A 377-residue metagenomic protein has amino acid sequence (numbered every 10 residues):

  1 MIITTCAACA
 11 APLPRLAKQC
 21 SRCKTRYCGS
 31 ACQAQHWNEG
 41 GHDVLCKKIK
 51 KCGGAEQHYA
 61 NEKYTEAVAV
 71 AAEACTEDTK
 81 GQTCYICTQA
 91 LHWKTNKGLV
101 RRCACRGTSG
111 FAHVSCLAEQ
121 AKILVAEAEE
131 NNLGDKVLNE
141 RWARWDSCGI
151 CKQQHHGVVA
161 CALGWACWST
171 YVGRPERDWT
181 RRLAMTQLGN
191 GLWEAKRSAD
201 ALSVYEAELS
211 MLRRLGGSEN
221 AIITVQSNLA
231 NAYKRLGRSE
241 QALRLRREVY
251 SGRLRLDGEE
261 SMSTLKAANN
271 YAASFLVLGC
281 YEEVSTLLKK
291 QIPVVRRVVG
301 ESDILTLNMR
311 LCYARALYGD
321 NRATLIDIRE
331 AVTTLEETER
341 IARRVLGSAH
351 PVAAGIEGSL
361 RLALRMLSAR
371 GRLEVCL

Functional and structural regions predicted by a protein language model:
I2-K18, C75-R102, I150-A162: Small Cys/His zinc-coordinating "RING-like" fingers
I2-T5, L16, C23-K24, C28 (+8 more regions): Cysteine-rich, disulfide-stabilized extracellular repeat modules
T5, Q19, Y27-A31, H42-L45 (+4 more regions): The −1 position to Zn-ligating cysteines in a subset of zinc-ribbon hairpins
T5-A8, P12-K18, R22, D43-A60 (+2 more regions): Cys/His-rich compact domains and repeats that use clustered cysteines and histidines to build disulfide
A10, K24, Q33, K47-K50 (+4 more regions): Cys/His-coordinated zinc-binding microdomains
L16-K24, Q33-K48, H58, N96-A104 (+1 more regions): Short cysteine/histidine-rich zinc-coordinating motifs and their immediately flanking basic loops
K24-L45, T108-A126: Cys/His-coordinated zinc-finger cores
G53-E66, A71-A74, Q89-W93, S109 (+1 more regions): Intrinsic-disorder-linked linear interaction elements in eukaryotic regulatory proteins
